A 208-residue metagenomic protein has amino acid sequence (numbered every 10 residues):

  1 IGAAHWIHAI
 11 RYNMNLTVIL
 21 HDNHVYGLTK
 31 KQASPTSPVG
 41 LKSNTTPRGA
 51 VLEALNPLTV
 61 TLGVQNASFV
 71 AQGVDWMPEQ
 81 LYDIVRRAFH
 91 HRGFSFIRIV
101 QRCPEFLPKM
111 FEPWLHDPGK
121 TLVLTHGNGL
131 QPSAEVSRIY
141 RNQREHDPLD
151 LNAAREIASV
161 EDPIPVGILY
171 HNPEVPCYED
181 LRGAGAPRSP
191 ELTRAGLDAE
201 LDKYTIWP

Functional and structural regions predicted by a protein language model:
I1-G27, Q80-D83: Thiamine diphosphate
G2-H5, L28-A33, L107-E112, D180-R182: Short acidic, glycine/serine/threonine-rich loops at helix termini
W6-I10, S34-P35, R86-H90, E112-H116 (+1 more regions): Short, solvent-exposed amphipathic alpha-helical segments in soluble enzyme and RNA/protein-processing domains
R11-L16, H21, Q65-A67, H91-F94 (+1 more regions): Short coil/turn connectors at secondary-structure junctions
T17-D22, R98-V100, L169-H171: Short beta-strand segments
S34-H91: Conserved thiamine diphosphate
A67-T121: ATP/pyrophosphate-binding catalytic subdomain of soluble kinases
C103-P208: Flexible, low-complexity linker and terminal segments
